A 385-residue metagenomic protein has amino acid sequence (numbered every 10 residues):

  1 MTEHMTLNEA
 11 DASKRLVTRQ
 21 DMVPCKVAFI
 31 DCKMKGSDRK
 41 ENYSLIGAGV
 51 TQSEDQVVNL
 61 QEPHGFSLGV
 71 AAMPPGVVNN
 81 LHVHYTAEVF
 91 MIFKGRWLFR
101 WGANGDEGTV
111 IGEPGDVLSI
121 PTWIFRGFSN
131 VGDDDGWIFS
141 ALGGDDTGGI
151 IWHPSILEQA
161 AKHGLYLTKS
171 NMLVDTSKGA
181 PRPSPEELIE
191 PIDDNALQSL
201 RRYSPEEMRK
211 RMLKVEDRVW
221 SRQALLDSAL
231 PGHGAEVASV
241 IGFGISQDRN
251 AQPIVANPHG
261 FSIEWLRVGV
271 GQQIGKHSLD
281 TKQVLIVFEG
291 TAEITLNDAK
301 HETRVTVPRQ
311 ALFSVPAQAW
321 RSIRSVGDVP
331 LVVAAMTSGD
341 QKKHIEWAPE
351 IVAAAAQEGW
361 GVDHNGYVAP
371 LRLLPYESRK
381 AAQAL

Functional and structural regions predicted by a protein language model:
M1-H64, K169-H259, N365-L385: A short, N-terminal "cap"/entry segment at the start of jelly-roll beta-barrel domains of the cupin/DSBH fold
E3-L7, F125-R202, S322-L385: Double-stranded beta-helix
G49-Q56, S67-H84, I245-A251, S262-L279 (+1 more regions): Conserved short histidine dyad/triad with adjacent acidic residue
Q56-Q61, V78-H84, W101, T109-V110 (+6 more regions): Short histidine-centered beta-strand/loop micro-motifs that create catalytic or ligand/metal-coordination sites
G69, L98-W101, E107-V110, G136 (+5 more regions): Ligand-binding pocket scaffold of soluble enzyme catalytic domains
P74-P75, Y85-A103, G269-Q272, D280-D298: Glycine- and acidic-residue-biased ligand/ion/polar-headgroup-sensing regions
V77-N80, L98, G105, V117-L118 (+5 more regions): Histidine-centered metal-chelating micro-motifs
A87, A103-P121, D298-A317: Short acidic-glycine-tyrosine-enriched beta hairpin
